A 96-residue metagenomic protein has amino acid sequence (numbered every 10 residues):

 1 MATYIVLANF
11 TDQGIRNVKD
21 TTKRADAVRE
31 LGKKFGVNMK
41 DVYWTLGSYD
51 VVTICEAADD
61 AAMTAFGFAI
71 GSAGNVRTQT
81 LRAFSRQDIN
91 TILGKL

Functional and structural regions predicted by a protein language model:
M1-L96: A compositional/biophysical signature of low hydrophobicity enriched in polar/charged and small residues
